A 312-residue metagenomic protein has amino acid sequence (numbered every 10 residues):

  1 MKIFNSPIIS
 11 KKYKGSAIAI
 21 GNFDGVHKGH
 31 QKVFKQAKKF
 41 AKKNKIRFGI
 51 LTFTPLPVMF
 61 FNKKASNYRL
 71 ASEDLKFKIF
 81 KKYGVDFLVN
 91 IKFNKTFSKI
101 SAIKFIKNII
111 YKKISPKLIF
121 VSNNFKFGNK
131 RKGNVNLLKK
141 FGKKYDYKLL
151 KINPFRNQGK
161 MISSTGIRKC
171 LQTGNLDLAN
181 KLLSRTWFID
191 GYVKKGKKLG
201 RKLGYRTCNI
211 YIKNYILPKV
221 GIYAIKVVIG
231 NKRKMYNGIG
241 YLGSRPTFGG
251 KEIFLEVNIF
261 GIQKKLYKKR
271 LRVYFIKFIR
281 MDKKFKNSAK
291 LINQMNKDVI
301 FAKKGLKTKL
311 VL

Functional and structural regions predicted by a protein language model:
K2-I8, V89: Short acidic-hydrophobic, aromatic-tinged amphipathic segments that line or gate anion-handling sites
I8-S72: N-terminal catalytic cores of NTP/NDP-binding nucleotidyl/phosphoryl-transfer enzymes
I9-Y13, K95-S98, F155-K160: A short acidic, often aromatic-flanked loop/helix-cap motif at beta-alpha or helix-coil junctions that lines enzyme
H27, F80, I119, A179 (+2 more regions): Residue-level signal for inorganic ion chemistry
M59-Y145: N-terminal Rossmann-like or analogous alpha/beta NTP/dinucleotide-binding catalytic cores that position adenine
G142-Y241: Glycine-rich, Lys/Arg-enriched anion-binding loops that position phosphate/diphosphate groups for phosphoryl
K195-L312: Phosphate/ribose-recognition catalytic cores of enzymes acting on nucleotide-derived substrates
